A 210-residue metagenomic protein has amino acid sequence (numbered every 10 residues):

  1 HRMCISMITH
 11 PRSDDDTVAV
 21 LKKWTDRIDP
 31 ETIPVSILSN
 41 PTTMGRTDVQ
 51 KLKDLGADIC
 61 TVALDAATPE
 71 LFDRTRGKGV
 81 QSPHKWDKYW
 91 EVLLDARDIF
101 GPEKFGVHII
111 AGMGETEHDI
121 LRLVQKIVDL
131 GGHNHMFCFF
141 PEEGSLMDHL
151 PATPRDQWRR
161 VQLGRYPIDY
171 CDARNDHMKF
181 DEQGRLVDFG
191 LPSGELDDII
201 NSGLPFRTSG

Functional and structural regions predicted by a protein language model:
H1-T17, R27-D48, L52-W90, G106 (+1 more regions): Core AdoMet radical
S13, E31-I33, T47, G101 (+3 more regions): Alpha-helix capping and helix-coil boundary motifs
D15-S36, Q81-E103, P154-R174: Alpha-helix-loop-beta-strand connector modules within alpha/beta enzyme cores
V20-K22, L52, G77, R122 (+1 more regions): General N-terminal targeting signals
D26-R27, A63, T68, D73 (+5 more regions): Aromatic-enriched hydrophobic runs in primary sequence
L38, T42-T43, K78-Q81, V92-H118 (+3 more regions): Conserved strand-turn element in the central/C-terminal portion of the radical SAM core barrel that lines
G45-D54, A111-D129: Catalytic cores of alpha/beta
D95, I99, L121-G210: Auxiliary Fe-S-binding modules of radical SAM enzymes
